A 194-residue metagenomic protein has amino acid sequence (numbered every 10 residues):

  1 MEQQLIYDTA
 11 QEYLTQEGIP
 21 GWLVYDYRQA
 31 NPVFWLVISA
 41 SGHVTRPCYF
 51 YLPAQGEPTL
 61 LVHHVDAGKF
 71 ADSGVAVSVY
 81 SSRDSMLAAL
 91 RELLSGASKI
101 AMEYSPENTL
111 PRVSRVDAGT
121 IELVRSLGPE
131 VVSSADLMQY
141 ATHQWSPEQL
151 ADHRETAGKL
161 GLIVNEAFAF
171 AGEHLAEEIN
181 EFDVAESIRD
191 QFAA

Functional and structural regions predicted by a protein language model:
M1-E92, L162: N-terminal accessory/capping or targeting/presequence segment of soluble
E2-D8, S85-A194: Flexible, acidic/His-enriched mid-domain "rim/lid" segments that flank
